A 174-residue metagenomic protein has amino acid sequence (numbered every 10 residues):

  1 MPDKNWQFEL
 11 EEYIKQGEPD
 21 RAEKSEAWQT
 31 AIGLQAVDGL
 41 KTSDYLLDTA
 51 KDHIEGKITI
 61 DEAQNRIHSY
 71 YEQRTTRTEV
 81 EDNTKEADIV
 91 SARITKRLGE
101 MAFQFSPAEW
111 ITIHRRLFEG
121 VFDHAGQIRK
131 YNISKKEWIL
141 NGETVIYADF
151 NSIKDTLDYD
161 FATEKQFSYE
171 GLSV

Functional and structural regions predicted by a protein language model:
M1-V174: FIC/Doc superfamily catalytic core
